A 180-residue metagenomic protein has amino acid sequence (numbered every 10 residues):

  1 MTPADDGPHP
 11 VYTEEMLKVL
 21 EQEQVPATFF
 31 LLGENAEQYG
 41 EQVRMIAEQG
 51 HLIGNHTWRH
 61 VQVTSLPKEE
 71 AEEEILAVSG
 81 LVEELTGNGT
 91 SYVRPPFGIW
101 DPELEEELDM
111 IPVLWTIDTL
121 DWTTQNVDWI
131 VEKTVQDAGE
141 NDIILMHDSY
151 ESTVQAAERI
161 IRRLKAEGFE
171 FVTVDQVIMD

Functional and structural regions predicted by a protein language model:
M1-L66, E70-A77, L81, N88-G89 (+3 more regions): Active-site beta->alpha N-cap acidic-glycine motif
P3, G54, R94, L145-M146: Generic enzyme active-site microenvironment
Y12-E15, V61-N88, I99-E140, T153-R159: Alpha-helical scaffold elements lining the catalytic groove of polysaccharide deacetylases
E34, W58, G98, S149-E151: Solvent-exposed coil/turn segments that connect beta secondary-structure elements in extracytoplasmic/periplasmic
S91-F97: Short, hydrophobic beta-strand segments that form beta-sheet elements in well-ordered domains
V93, E103, D175-D180: A short, charged, Gly/Pro-tolerant segment at domain boundaries
I143-H147, F171-V174: Conserved active-site loop/cleft motifs that coordinate metal ions or position small ligands
L164: Conserved nucleotide-state-sensing and coupling region of NTP-binding domains
